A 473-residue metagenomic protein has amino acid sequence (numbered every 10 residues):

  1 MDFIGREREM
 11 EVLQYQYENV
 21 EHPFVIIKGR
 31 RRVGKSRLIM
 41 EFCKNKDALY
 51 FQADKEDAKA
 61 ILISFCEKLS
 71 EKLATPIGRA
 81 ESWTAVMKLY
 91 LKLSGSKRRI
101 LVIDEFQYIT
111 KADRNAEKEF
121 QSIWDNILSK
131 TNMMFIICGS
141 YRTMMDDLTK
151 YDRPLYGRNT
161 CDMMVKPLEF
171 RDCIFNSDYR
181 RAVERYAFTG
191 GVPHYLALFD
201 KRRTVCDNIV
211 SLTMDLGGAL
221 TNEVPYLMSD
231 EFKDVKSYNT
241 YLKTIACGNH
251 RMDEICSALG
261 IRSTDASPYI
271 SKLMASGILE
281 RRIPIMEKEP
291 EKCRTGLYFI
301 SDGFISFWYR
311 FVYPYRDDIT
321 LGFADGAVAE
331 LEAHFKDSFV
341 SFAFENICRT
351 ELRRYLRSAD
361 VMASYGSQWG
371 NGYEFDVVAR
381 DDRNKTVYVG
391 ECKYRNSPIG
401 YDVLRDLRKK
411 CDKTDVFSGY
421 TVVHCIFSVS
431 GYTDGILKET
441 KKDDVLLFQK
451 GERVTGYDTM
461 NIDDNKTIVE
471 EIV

Functional and structural regions predicted by a protein language model:
M1-A329, T467, V473: Phosphate-binding site recognition
G296-V473: A cross-kingdom feature that marks ATP-driven nucleic-acid transaction machinery
